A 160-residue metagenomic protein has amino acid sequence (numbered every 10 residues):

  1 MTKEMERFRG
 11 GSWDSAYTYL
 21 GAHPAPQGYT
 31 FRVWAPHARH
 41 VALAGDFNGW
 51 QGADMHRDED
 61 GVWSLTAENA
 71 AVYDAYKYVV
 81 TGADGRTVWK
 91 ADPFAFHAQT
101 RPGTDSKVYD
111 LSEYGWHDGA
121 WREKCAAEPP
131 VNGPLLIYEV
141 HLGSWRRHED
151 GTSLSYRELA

Functional and structural regions predicted by a protein language model:
M1-T30, W50, D54-E139, S144-G151 (+1 more regions): The feature marks proteins involved in alpha-glucan
W34-V41, N48-W50, A71: Short proline/glycine-enriched turn/loop motifs at strand-loop junctions of beta-rich domains
V41-L43, Y76: Short beta-strand elements bearing conserved aromatic residues within extracellular beta-rich modules
